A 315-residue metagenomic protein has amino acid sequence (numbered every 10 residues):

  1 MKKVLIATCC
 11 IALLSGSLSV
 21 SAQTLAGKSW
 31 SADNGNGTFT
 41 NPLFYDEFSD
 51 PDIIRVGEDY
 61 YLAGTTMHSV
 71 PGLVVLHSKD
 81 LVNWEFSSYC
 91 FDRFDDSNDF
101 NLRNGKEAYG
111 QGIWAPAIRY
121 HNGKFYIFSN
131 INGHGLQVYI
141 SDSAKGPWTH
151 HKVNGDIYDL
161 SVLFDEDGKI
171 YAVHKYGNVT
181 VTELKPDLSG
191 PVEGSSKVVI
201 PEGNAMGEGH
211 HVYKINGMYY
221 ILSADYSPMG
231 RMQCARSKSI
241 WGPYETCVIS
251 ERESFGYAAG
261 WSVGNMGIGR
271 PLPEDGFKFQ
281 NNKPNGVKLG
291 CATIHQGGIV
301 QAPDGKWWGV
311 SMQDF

Functional and structural regions predicted by a protein language model:
M1-V4: Positively charged n-region of N-terminal signal peptides that target proteins for export
A7-S17: Bacterial N-terminal signal peptides
A22-F315: Carbohydrate-active catalytic/glycan-binding domains of CAZyme proteins, especially the secreted or lumenal ectodomains
